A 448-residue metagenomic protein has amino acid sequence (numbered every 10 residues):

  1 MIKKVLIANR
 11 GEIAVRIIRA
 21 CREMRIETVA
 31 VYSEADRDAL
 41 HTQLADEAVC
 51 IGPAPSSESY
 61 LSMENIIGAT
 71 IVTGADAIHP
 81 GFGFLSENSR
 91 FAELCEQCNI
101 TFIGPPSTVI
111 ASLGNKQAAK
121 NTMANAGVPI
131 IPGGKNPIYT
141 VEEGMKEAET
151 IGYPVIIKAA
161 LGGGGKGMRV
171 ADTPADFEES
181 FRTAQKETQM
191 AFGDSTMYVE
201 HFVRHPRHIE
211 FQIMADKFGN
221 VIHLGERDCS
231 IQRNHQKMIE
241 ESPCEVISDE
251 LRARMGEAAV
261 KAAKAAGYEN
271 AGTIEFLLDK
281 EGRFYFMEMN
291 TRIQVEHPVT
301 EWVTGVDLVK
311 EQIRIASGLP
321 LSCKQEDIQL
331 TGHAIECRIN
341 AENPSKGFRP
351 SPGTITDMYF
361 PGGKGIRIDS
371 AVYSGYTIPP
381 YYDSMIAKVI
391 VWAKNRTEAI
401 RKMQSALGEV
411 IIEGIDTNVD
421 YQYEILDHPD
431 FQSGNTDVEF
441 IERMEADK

Functional and structural regions predicted by a protein language model:
M1-N125, I138-K146: ATP-binding N-terminal substructure of ATP-dependent carboxylate-amine bond-forming enzymes
I7-R16, A20-E23, A48, I71-T73 (+5 more regions): ATP-dependent carboxylate activation and anion-phosphoryl transfer catalytic cores that bind Mg-ATP to form
V29, H79, T101-I103, I131 (+3 more regions): Structural detector of well-ordered beta-strand residues that form the stable sheet scaffold of enzyme domains
E47-V49, A111, P129-P137, M168-R169 (+1 more regions): Structural signal for short hydrophobic segments within the conserved structured cores of catalytic domains across
P55-E58, A111, N136, R169 (+2 more regions): Pocket-edge positions in alpha/beta enzyme catalytic cores
T122-I131, Y153-P154: A polyampholytic, Gly/Pro-enriched intrinsically disordered region
E147-I156: Acidic/histidine-enriched active-site and ligand-binding environments that engage anionic O-linkages
A159: N-terminal nucleotide-binding beta1-loop-alpha1 segment
